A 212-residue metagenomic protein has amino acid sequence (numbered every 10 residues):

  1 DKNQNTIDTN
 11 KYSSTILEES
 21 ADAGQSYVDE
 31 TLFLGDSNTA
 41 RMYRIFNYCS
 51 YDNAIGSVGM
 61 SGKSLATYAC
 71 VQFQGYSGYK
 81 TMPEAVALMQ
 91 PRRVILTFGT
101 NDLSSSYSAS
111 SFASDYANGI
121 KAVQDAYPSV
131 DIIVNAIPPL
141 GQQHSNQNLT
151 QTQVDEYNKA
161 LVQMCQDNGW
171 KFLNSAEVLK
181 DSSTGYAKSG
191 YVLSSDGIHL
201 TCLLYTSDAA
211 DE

Functional and structural regions predicted by a protein language model:
D1-V28: N-terminal, intrinsically disordered, polar/charged segments of Gram-positive cell-envelope systems that serve as
A21-S114: Conserved SGNH/GDSL esterase-like catalytic core that processes O-acyl groups on lipids and polysaccharides
T31-F33, R93-T97, D131-A136, K171-N174: Structural recognition of the beta-strand scaffold that forms the well-ordered cores of secreted hydrolase catalytic
S37-R41, T100-S104, P138-Q142, E177-D181 (+1 more regions): Solvent-exposed loop/turn segments at secondary-structure junctions within structured extracellular/periplasmic domains
T100-N101, Q124-D155: Active-site segments of SGNH/GDSL-like serine hydrolases that catalyze O-acetyl group transfer/hydrolysis on lipids
N101-S110, N146-Q151, L193-L200: Second-shell loop/turn segments in exported
L140-S175, I198: Substrate-gating cap/lid alpha-helix
Y205-E212: Conserved small/polar residues in nucleotide/adenosyl-binding loops
